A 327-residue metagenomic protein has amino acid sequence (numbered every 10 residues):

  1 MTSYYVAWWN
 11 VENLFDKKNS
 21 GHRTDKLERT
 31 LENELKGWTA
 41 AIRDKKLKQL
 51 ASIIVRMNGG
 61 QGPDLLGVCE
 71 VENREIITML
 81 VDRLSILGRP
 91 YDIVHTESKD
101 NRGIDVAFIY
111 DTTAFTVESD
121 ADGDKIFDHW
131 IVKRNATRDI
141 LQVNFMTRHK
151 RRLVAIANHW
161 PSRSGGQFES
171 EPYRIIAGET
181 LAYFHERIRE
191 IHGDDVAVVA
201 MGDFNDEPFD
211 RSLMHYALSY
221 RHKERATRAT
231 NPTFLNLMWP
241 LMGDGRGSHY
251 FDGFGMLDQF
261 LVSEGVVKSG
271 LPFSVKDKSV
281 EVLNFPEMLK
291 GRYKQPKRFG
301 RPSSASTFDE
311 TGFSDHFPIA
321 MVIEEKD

Functional and structural regions predicted by a protein language model:
M1-P90, V94-I104, E179, R292-K297 (+2 more regions): N-terminal, active-site-proximal structural segment of metallo-dependent hydrolase catalytic domains
N10, H159, G202-D203, H316: Active-site glycine-centered loops adjacent to acidic/histidine catalytic or metal-binding residues that shape
E12, V71-E72, P161, F204-E207: Catalytic metal-binding/acid-base residues of hydrolase active sites
H22, R148-R151, A155-Y173: Active-site His/acidic residue clusters
L35-A41, G62-V68, W130, G166-R174 (+3 more regions): Second-shell loop/turn segments in exported
G67-R152, I156-W160: Structured beta-strand-rich core segments of catalytic domains in phosphoester-bond hydrolases
N144, R187-V199, N205-D327: Metal-dependent phosphoester-hydrolase catalytic domains
E171-G193: A long, amphipathic alpha-helix that forms part of the scaffold/cap immediately adjacent to metal-dependent active
